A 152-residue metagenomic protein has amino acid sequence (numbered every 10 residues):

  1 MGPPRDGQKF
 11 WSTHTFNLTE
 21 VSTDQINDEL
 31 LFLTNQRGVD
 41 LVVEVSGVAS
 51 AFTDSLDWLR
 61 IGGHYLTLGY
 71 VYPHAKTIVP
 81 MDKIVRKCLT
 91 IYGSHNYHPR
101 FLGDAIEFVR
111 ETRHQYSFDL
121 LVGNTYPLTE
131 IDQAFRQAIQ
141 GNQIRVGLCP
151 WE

Functional and structural regions predicted by a protein language model:
M1-F52: Adenosine-nucleotide cofactor-binding segment
G2, V21, S46-G47, K76 (+3 more regions): Short beta->alpha linker loops
R5, T53-D57, D82: Alpha-helical segments flanking ligand/cofactor-binding loops in enzyme cores
T23-F32, Q36, P73-V122: C-terminal substrate-binding/catalytic core of Rossmann-like NAD(P)-dependent dehydrogenases/reductases
T53-L56, P99, G103-E152: C-terminal hydrophobic helical "lid"/dimerization subdomain of Rossmann-like NAD(P)H-dependent oxidoreductases
L59-I61: Helix-to-beta-strand junctions that scaffold the AdoMet/dcAdoMet cofactor pocket in Class I SAM-dependent enzymes
G63-H64, L89: Glycine-centered, small-residue-biased loops immediately flanking beta-strands in adenine/cofactor-binding cores
L68-G69: Acidic carboxylate diad motif detector
